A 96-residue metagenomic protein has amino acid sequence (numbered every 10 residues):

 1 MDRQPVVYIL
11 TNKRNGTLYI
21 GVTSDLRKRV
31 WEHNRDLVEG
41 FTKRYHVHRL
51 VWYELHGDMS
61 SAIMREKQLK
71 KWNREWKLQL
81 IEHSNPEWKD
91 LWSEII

Functional and structural regions predicted by a protein language model:
M1-L55, S60-K67, H83-I96: GIY-YIG nuclease catalytic motif and its immediate N-terminal context
K67-I81: Short arginine-rich
